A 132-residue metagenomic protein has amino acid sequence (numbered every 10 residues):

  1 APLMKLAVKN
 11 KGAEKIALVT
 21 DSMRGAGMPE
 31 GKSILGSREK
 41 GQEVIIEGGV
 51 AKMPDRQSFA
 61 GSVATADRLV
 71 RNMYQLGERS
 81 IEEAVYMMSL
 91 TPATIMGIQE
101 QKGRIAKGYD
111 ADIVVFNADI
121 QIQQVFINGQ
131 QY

Functional and structural regions predicted by a protein language model:
L3, A7-T20, G25-Y109, I113-V115: His/Asp/Glu-enriched, well-ordered alpha-helical/loop segment that forms or immediately abuts the divalent-metal
D119-F126: Short, Lys/Arg- and Gly-enriched loop/turn segments at beta-strand edges
